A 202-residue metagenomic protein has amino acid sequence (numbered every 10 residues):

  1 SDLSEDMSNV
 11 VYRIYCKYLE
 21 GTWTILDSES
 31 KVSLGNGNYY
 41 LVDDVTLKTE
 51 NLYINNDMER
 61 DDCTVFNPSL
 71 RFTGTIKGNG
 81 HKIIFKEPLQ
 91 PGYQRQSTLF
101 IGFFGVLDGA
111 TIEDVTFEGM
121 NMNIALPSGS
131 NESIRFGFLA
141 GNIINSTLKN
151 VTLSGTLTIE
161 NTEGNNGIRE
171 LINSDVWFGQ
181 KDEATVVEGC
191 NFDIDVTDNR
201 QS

Functional and structural regions predicted by a protein language model:
L3-S202: Surface-exposed repetitive/solenoidal architectures
